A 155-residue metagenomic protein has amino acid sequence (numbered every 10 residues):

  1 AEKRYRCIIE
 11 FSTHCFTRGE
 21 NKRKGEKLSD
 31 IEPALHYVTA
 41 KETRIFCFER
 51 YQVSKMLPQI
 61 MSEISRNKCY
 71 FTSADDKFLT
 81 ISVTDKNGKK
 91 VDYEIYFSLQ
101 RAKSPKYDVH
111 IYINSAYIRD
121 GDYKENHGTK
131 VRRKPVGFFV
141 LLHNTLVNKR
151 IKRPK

Functional and structural regions predicted by a protein language model:
A1-K155: Ribonuclease/tRNase effector modules and their secretory precursors
